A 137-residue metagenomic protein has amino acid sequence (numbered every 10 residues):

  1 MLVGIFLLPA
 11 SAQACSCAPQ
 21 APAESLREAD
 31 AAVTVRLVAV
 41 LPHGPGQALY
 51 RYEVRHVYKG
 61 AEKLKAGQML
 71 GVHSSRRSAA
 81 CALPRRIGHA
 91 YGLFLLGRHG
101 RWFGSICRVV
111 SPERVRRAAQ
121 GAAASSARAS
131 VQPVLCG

Functional and structural regions predicted by a protein language model:
G4-G137: Transition segments tied to proteolytic processing and entry into folded domains
